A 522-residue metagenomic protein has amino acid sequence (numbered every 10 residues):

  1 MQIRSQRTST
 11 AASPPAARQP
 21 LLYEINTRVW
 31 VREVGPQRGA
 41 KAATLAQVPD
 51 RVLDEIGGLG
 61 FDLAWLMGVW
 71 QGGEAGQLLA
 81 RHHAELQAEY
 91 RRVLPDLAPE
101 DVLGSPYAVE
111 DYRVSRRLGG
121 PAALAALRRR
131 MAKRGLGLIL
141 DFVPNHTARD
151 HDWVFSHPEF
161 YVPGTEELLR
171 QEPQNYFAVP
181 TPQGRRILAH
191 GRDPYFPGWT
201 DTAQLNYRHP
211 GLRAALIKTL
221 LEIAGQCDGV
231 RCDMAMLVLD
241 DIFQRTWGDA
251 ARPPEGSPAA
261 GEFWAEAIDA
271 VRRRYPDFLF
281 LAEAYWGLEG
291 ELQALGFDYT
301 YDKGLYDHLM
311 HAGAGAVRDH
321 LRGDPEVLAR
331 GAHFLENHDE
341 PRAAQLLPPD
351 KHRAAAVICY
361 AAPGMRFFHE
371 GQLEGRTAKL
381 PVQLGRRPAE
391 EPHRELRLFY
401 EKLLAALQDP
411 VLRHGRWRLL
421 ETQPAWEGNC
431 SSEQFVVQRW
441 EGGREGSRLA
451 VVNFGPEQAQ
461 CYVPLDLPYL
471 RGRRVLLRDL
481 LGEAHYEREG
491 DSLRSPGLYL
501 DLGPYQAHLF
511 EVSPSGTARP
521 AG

Functional and structural regions predicted by a protein language model:
M1-G522: Active-site and adjacent substrate-binding regions of carbohydrate-active enzymes
